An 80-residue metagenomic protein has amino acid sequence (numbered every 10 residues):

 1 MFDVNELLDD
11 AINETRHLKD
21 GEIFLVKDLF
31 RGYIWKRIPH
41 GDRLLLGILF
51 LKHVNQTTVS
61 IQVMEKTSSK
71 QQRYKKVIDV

Functional and structural regions predicted by a protein language model:
F2-I23, N55-Q56: Positively charged, polyanion-binding regions of nucleic-acid-associated proteins
E14, G32-K36: Alpha-helix C-capping/helix-to-loop hinge sites
I23-G32: Short acidic, hydrophobic short linear motifs in intrinsically disordered regions
R37-V63: Charge-enriched amphipathic alpha-helical scaffolds
V63-V80: C-terminal engagement modules used by replication, chromatin/transcription, nuclear envelope/ESCRT, and ubiquitin
